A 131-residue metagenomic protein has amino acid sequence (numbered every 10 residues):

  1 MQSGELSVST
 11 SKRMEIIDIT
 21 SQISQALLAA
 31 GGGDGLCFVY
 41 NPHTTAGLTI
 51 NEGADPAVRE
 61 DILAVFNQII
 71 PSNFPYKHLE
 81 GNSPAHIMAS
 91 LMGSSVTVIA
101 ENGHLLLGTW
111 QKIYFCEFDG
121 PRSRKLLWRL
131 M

Functional and structural regions predicted by a protein language model:
M1-M131: Active-site histidine-anchored catalytic micro-motif
